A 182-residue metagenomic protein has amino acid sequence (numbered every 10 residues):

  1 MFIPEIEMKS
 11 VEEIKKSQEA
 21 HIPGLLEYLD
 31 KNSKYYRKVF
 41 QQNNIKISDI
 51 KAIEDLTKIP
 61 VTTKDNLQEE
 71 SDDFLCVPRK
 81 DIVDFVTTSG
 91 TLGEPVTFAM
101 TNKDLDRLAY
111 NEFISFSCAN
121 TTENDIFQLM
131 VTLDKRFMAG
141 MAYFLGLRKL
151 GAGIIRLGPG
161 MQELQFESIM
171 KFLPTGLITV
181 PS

Functional and structural regions predicted by a protein language model:
M1-T87, G93-Y110, I114, C118: Nucleotide 5′-phosphate-binding alpha/beta core
P23, D125, T175: Conserved acidic residues
S33-K34, P159, P181-S182: Alpha-helix N-cap/helix-start capping motif
I82, L105, T132-K135, S182: Short glycine-enriched loops at secondary-structure junctions
F113, S117-G146, L150: Conserved AMP-binding loop of ANL adenylate-forming enzymes
I154-I169: ATP-dependent adenylate-forming carboxylate-activation enzymes
P174-S182: Adenylate-forming
